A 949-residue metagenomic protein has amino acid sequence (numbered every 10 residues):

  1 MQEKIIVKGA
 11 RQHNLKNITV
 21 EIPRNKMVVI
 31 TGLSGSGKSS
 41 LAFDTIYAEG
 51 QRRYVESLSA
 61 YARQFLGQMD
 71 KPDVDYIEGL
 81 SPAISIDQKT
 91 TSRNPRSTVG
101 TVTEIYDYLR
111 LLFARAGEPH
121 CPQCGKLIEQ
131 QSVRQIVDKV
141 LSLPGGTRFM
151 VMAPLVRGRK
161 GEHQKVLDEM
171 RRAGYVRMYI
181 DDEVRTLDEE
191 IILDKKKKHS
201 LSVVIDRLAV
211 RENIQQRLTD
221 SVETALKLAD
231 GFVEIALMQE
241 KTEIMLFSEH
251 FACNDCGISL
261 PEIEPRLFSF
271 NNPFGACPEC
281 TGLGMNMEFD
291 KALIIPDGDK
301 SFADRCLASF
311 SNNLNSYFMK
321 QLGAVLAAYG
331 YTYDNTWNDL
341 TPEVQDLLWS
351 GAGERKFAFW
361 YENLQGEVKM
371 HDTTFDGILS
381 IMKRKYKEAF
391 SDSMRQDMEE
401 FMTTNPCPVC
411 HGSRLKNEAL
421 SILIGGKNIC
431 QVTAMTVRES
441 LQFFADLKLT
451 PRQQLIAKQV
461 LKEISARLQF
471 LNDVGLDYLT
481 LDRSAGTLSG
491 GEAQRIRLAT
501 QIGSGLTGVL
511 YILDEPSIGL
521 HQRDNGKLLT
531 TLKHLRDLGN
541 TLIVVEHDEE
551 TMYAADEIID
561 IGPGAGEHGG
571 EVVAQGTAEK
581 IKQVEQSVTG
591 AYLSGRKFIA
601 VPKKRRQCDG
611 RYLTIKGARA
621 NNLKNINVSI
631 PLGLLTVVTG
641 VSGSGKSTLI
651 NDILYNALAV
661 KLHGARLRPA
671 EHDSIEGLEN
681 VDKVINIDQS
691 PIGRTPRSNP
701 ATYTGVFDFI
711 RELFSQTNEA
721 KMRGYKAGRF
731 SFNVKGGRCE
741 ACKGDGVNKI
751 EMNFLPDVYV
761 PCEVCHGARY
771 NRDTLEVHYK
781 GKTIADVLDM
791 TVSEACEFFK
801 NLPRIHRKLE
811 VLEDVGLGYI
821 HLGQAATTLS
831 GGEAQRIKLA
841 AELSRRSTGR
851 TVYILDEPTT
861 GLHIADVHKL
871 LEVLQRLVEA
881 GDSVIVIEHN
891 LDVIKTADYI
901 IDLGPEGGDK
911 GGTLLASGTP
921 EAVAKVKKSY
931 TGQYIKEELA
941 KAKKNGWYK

Functional and structural regions predicted by a protein language model:
M1-K949: Conserved phosphate-binding elements of NTP-dependent enzyme cores
